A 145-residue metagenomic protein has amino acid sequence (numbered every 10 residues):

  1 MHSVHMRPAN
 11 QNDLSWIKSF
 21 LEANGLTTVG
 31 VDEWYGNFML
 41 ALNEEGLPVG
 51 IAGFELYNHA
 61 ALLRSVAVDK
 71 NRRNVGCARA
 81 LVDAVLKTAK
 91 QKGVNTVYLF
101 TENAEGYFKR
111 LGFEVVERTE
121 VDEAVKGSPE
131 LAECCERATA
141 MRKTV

Functional and structural regions predicted by a protein language model:
M1-V29, L42, L47, A138-V145: Short amphipathic alpha-helix that is part of the acyltransferase structural core
G30-W34: Short loop/turn motifs at secondary-structure junctions and domain boundaries
L40, L47-E55, A60-A67: Conserved beta-strand in the GNAT
V66-R73, N103: A short, internal acetyl-CoA/4′-phosphopantetheine-binding micro-motif in the GNAT/acyltransferase core
N74-K87, L99: Conserved acetyl-CoA-binding loop-helix of GNAT-fold acetyltransferases
F100, E114-R137: Conserved catalytic-core motifs of GNAT/GCN5-like acyltransferases
F108, F113: Conserved active-site tyrosine of GNAT-family acetyltransferases
